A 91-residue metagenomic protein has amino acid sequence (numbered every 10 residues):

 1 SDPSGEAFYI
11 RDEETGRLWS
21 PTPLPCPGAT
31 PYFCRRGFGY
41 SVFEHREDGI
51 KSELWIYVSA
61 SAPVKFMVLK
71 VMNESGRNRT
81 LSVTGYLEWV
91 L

Functional and structural regions predicted by a protein language model:
S1-L91: Anionic coordination/interaction segments
